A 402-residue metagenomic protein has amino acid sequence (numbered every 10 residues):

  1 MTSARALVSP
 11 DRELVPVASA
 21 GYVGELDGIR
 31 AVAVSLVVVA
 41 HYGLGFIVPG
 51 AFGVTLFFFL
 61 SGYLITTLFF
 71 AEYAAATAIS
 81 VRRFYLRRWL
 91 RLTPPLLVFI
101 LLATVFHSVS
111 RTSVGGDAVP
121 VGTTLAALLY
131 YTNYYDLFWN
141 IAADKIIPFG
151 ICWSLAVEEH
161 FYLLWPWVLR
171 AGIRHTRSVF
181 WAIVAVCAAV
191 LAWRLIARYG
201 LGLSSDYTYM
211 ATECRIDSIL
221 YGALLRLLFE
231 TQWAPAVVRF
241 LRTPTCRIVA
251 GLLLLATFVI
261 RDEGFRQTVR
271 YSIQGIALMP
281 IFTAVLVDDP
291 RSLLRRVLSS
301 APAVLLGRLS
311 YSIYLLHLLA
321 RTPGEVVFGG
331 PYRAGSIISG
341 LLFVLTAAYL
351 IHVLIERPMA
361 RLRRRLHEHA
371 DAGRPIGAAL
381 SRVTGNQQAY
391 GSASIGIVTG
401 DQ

Functional and structural regions predicted by a protein language model:
M1-V17, L64, L298-A303, L318-Q402: C-terminal "closing" transmembrane helix and its immediate cytosolic amphipathic cap in multi-pass membrane proteins
T2, D11, V54-L90, P95-S113 (+7 more regions): Juxtamembrane transmembrane-helix termini
A20-G24, L44-V54, D117-A126, A142-V157 (+3 more regions): Interfacial loop-to-helix transition and helix-capping segments at the boundaries of transmembrane helices
G21-E72, L90-V98, G122, L129-D136 (+4 more regions): Functionally critical transmembrane alpha-helices in membrane proteins and complexes, commonly lining
S35-Y42, V105, N133, V186-I196 (+2 more regions): Aromatic-anchored segments of alpha-helical transmembrane domains
G53-A71, L90, L155-L169, A182-P235 (+2 more regions): Specific transmembrane alpha-helix
A71-S108, A118-A126, S154-L163, C214 (+8 more regions): Transmembrane alpha-helical segments and their boundary/interface "anchor" motifs in multi-pass integral membrane
I219, A223-L224, T245-R357: Alpha-helical transmembrane segments of multi-pass integral membrane proteins
